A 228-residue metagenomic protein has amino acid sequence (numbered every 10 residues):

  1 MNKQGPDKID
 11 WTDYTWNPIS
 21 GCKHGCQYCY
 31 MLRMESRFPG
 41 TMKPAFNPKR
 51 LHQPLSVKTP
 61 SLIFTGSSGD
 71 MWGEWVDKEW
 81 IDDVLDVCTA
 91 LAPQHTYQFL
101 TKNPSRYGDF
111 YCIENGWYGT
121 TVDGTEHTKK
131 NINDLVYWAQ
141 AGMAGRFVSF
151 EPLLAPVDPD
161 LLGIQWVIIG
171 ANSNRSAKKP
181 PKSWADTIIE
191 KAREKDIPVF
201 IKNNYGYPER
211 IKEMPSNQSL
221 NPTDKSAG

Functional and structural regions predicted by a protein language model:
M1-W117, T125-V136, Q140, V157-L161 (+1 more regions): Conserved Radical SAM active-site core
M1-Y14, F38, Q140, L154 (+1 more regions): Auxiliary Fe-S-binding modules of radical SAM enzymes
L32, T121, G170: Conserved residues at the C-terminal ends of beta-strands
L62-F64, T96-Q98, N115-G119, G145-S149 (+2 more regions): Structural preference for beta-strand elements that scaffold enzyme active sites
K102, D123, E151, N204: Cofactor-binding loop segments of dinucleotide-utilizing enzymes, especially the Rossmann-like FAD- and NAD(P)+-binding
Y137-A139, A144-R146, P152-L153: Contiguous hydrophobic segments
